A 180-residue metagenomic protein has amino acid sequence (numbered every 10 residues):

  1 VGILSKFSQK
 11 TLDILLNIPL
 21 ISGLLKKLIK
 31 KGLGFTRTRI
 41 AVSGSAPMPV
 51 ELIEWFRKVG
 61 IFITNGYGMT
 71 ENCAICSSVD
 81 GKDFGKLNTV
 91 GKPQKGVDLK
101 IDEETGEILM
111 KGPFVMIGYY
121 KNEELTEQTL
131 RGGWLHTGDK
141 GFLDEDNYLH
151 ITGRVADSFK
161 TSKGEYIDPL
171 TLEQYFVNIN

Functional and structural regions predicted by a protein language model:
V1, I167-L172: ATP-dependent adenylate-forming carboxylate-activation enzymes
V1-G85: Gly/Ser/Thr-rich phosphate-binding loop
S45, M116, P169: Glycine-rich phosphate/pyrophosphate-binding beta-alpha loops
K58-P113, H136: Extended hydrophobic/aromatic segments used for targeting, binding, or gating
P93, K100-D102, E107-T161, Y166: Conserved ATP-binding/catalytic segment of the ANL
I179-N180: Acidic-histidine catalytic/liganding microenvironments
